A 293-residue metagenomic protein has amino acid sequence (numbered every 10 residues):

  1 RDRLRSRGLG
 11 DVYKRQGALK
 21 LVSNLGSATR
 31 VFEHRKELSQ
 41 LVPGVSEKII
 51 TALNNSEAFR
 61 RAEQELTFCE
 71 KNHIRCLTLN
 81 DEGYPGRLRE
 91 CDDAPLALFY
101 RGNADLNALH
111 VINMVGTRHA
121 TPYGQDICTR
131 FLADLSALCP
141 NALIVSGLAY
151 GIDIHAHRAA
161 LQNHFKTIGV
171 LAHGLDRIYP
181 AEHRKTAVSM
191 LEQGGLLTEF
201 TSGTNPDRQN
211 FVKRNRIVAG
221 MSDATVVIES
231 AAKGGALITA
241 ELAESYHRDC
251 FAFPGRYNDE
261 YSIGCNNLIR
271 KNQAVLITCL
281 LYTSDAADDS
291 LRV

Functional and structural regions predicted by a protein language model:
R1, R7-D134, P140: Short, positively charged patches
D2-Y13, Y282-V293: Single conserved hydrophobic/aromatic residue that forms the stacking wall/gate of nucleotide- or nucleobase-binding
R5, E37, Q162, A224 (+2 more regions): A very general structural signal that marks isolated residues within well-ordered alpha-helical segments
A18, I50, K233, D289-V293: General alpha-helical segment detector with a strong preference for membrane-spanning helices and helix-boundary regions
R30, Q40, E47-I50, F165 (+4 more regions): Secondary-structure boundary/capping residues
T78-S284: Glycine-biased, small-residue-rich flexible motifs in mid-sequence functional cores and linkers
